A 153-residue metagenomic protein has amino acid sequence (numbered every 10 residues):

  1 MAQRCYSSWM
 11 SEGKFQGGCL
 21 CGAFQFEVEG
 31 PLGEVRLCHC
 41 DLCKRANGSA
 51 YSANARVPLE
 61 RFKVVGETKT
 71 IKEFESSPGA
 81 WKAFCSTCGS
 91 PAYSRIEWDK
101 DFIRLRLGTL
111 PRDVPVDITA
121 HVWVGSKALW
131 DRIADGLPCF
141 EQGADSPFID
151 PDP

Functional and structural regions predicted by a protein language model:
A2-P153: A short Gly-Trp-Pro
